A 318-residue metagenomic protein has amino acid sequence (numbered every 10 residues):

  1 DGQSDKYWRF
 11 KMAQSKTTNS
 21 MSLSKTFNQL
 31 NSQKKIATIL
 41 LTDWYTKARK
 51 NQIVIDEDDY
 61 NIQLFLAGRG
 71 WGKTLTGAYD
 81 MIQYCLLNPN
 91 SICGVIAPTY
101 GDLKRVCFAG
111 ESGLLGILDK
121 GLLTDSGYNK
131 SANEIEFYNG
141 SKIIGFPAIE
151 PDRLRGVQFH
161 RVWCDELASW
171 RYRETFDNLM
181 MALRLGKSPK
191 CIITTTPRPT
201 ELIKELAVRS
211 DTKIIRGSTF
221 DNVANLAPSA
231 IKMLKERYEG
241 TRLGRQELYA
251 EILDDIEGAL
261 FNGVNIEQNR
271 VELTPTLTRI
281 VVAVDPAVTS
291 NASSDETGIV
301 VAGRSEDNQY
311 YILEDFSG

Functional and structural regions predicted by a protein language model:
K6-I62, D285: Pre-P-loop entry segment of helicase/translocase ATPase cores
L75-N88: Walker A/P-loop NTP-binding motif
S91-E111: Conserved Walker A/P-loop ATP-binding site and its immediately adjacent core in helicase/helicase-like ATPase domains
K104-H160: Inter-Walker segment of RecA-like/P-loop motor cores
D165-L167, P286: Walker B catalytic acidic pair
S169-G240: ASCE P-loop NTPase helicase motor core
V223-A287: ATPase catalytic-site recognition across NTP-hydrolyzing enzymes
V300-G318: Nucleic-acid-processing active sites and adjacent nucleic-acid-binding tracks, predominantly divalent metal-dependent
